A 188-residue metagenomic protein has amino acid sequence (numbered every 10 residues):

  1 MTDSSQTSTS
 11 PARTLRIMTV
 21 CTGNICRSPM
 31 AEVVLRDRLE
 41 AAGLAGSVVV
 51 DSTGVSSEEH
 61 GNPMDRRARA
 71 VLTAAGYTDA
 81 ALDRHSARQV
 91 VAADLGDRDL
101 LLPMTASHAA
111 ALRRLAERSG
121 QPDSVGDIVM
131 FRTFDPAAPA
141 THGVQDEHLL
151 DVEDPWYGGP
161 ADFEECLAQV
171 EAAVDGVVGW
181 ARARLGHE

Functional and structural regions predicted by a protein language model:
T2-E188: Short polar/charged helix/loop
